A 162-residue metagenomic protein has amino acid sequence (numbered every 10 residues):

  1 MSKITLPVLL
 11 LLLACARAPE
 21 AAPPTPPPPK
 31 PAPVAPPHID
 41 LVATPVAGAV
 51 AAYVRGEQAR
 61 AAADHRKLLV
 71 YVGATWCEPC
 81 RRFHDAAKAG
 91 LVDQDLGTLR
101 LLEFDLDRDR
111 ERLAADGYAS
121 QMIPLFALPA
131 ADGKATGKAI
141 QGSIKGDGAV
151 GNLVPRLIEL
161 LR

Functional and structural regions predicted by a protein language model:
M1-L13: Sec-dependent bacterial lipoprotein signal peptides
C15-A18: Bacterial signal peptide processing site
P23-D64, E159-R162: N-terminal leader/targeting and pre-domain segments
D64-T75: Short active-site neighborhood of thiol/selenol oxidoreductases, capturing the structured segment around
V72, D93-E111: Thiol-based oxidoreductase modules, predominantly thioredoxin-like and allied folds used for disulfide exchange
C77-R81, F126: The canonical Cys-X-X-Cys-His
C80-D95: Typically the conserved alpha-helix immediately C-terminal to a functionally engaged Cys/Sec in thioredoxin-like
Q121-R162: Non-catalytic, surface beta->alpha helical segment in thiol-disulfide oxidoreductase systems
